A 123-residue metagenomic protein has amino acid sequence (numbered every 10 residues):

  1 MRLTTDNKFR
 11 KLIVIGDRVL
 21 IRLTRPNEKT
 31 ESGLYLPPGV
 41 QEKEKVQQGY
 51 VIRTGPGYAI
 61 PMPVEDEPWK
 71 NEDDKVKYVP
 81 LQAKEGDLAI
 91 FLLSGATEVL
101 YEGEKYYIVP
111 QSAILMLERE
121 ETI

Functional and structural regions predicted by a protein language model:
M1-I123: Compact, glycine-rich, soluble single-domain proteins
